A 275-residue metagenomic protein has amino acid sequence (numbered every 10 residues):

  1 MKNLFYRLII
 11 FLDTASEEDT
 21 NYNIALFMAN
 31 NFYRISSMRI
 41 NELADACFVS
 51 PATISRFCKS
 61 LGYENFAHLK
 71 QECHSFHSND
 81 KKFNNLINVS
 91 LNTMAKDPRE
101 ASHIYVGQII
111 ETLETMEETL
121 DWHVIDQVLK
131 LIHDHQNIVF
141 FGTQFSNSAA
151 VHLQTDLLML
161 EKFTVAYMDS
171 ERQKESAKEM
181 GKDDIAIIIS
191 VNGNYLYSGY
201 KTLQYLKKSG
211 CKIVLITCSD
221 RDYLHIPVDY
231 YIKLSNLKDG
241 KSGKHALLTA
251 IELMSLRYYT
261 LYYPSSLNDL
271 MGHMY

Functional and structural regions predicted by a protein language model:
N3-F5, E17-T20, Y33-S37, F48 (+1 more regions): HTH-adjacent hinge/linker in prokaryotic transcriptional regulators
F27-N31: Short amphipathic alpha-helical elements of helix-turn-helix/winged-helix folds
L43-D45, I54: Append "Primarily bacterial transcriptional regulators
V124-H135: Glycine-rich phosphate/diphosphate-binding loops that line cofactor/substrate pockets in enzymes
H133-L267: Glycine-rich phosphate-binding loops that contact phosphosugars or nucleotide phosphates
S265-Y275: A short, charged, Gly/Pro-tolerant segment at domain boundaries
